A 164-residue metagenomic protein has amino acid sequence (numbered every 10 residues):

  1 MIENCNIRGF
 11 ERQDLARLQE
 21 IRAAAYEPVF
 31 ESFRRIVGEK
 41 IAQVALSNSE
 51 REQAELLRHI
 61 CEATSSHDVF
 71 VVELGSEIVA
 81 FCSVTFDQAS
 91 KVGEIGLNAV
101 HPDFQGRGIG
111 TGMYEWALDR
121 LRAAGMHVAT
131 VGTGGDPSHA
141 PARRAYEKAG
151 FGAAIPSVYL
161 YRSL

Functional and structural regions predicted by a protein language model:
M1-E3, E147, A153-L164: Acyl-donor-binding surface of acyltransferase catalytic domains
C5, G9-Q13, E20-G96, H101 (+3 more regions): Acetyl-CoA-dependent GNAT
Q13-D14, G108: Short helix-adjacent coil turns
A16, K91, P137-S138, L160: Flexible, glycine-rich phosphate/dinucleotide-binding loops and adjacent beta-alpha linkers at cofactor/substrate
I36-K40, G132, E147, L164: Residue-level signal for alpha-helical context at structural boundaries
V100, G106-D119, R144, K148: Conserved acetyl-CoA-binding loop-helix of GNAT-fold acetyltransferases
Q105, T130-A142, Y161-L164: Conserved beta-strand-loop-alpha-helix junction that forms the acyl-donor binding cleft
T111, A123, H127, G135-I155: Conserved active-site alpha-helix within GNAT-family acetyltransferase domains
